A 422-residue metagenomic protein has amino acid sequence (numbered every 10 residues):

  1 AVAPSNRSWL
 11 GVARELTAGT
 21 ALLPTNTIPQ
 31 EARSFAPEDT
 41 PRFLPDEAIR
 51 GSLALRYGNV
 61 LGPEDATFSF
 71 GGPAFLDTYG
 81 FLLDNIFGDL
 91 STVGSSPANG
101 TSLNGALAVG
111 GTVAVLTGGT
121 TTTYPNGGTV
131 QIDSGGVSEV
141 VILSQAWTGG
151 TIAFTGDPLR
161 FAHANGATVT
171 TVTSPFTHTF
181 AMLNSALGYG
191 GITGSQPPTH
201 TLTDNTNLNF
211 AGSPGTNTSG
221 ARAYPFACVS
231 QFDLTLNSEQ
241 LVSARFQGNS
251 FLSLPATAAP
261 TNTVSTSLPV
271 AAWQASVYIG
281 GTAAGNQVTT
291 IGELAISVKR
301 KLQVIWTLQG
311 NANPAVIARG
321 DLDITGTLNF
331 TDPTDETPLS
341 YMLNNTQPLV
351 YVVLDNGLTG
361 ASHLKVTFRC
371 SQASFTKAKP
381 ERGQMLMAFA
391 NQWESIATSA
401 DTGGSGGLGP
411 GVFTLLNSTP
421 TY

Functional and structural regions predicted by a protein language model:
A1-Y422: Signature of extracytoplasmic/envelope-associated structural regions
